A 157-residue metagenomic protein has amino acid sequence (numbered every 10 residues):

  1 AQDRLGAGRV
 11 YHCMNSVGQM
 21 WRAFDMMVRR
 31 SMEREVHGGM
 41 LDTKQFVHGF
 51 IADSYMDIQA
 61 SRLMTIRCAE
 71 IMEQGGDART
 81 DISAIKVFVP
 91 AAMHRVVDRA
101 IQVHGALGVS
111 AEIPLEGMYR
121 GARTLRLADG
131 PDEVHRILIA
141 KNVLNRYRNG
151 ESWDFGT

Functional and structural regions predicted by a protein language model:
Q2-T157: Alpha-helical interface subdomain recognition
